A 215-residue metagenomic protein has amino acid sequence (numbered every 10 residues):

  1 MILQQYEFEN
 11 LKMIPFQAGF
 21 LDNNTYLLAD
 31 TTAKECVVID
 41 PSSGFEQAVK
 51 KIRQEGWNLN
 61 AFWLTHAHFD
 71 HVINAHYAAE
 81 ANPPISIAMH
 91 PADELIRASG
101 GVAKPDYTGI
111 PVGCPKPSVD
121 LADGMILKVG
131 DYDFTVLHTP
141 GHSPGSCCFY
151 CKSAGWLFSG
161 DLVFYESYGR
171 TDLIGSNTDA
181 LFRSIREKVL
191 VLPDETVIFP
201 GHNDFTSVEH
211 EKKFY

Functional and structural regions predicted by a protein language model:
L3-E55, C148-G160: Conserved beta-strand hairpin/beta-sheet module of binuclear metal-dependent hydrolase folds, prominently
Q4, Y26, V119, G124-M125 (+2 more regions): Residue-level detector of beta-strand structural context in well-folded domains
E9-L11, G113-P117, D194: A short helix-to-beta-strand connector/capping loop
F16-Q17, K116-S118, H138-P140: Short Gly/Pro-enriched turn/cap motifs at secondary-structure boundaries
K34, V102-D106, Y132-Y215: Metallo-beta-lactamase
V37-I39, A61-L64, V136-H138: Short catalytic-loop micro-motif centered on adjacent basic/acidic residues
S43-K128, Y132, F214: Active-site HxH/HxHxD metal-binding segment of metal-dependent hydrolases
